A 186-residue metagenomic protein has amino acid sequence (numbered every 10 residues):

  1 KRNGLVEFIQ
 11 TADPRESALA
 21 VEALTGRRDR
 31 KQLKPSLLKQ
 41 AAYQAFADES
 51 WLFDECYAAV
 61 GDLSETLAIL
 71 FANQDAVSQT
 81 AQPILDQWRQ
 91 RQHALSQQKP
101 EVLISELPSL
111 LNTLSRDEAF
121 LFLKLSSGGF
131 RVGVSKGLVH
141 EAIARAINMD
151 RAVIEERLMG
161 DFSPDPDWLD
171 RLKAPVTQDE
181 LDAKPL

Functional and structural regions predicted by a protein language model:
K1-L186: N-terminal nucleic-acid-engaging modules of covalent nucleotidyltransferase systems
